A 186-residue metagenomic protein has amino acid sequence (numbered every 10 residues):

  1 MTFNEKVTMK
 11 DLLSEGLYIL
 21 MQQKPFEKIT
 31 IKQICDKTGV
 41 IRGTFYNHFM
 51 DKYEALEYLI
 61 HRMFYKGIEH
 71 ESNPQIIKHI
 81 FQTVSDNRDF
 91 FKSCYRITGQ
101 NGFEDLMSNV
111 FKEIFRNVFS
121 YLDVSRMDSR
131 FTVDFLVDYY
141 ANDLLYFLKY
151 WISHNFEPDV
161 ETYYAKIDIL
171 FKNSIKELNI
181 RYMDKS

Functional and structural regions predicted by a protein language model:
M1-K24, Q33: Basic, helix-initiating cap at the start of DNA-binding domains
L13, Q33-K37, F45, V84: Append "Primarily bacterial transcriptional regulators
K28, V40, D51-L56: Short amphipathic alpha-helical segment with a characteristic S/N-K-E followed by hydrophobic residues
T30-I31, I60-I68: Short, basic, alpha-helical segments at the C-terminal edge of helix-turn-helix-like DNA-binding modules
G39-H48, L144: Short hydrophobic/aromatic patch on the recognition helix
I68-S93: Hydrophobic alpha-helical connector segments
Q100-S125, F131-K149, K172-K176: Amphipathic alpha-helical packing segments from all-alpha helical-bundle domains
Y150-S186: C-terminal peripheral helix-coil segments that are non-catalytic and often amphipathic
